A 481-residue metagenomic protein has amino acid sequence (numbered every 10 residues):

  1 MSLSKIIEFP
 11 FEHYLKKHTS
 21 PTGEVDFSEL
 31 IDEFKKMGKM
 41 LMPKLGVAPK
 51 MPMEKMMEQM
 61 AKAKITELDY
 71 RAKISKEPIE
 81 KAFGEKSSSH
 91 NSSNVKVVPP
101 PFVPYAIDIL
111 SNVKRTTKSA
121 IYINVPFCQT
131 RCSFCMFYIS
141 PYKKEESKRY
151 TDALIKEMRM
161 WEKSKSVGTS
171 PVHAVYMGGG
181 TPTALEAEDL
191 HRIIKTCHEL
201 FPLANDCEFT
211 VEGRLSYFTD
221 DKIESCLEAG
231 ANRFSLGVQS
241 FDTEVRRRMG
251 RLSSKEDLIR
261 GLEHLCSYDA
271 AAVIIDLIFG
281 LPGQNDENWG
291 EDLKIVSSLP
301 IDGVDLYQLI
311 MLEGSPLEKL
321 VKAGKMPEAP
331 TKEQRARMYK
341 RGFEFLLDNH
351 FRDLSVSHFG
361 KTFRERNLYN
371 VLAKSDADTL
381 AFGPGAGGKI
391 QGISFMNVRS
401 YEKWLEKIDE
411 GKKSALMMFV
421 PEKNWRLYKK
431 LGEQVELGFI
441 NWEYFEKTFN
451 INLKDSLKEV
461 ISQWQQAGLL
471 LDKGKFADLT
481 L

Functional and structural regions predicted by a protein language model:
M1-K36, M40-S119, G168: Flexible, acidic/Gly-rich N-terminal and inter-domain linker regions that tether and position cofactor-handling modules
S111, K118, S140-S164, S170-I451: C-terminal scaffold of the Radical SAM
I121-I123, L236, L479: Short beta-strand motif preference
N124-F137: Local cysteine-cluster metal-coordination motifs and their immediate loop/turn environment, predominantly Fe-S cluster
W442-Y444, D455-L457, D472: Extended hydrophobic-aromatic, low-complexity segments
I451-Q463: Short amphipathic alpha-helical interaction segments
Q465-K475: A short, conserved structural fragment
K475-L481: Accessory beta->alpha helical hairpin/"wing" motif in late/C-terminal subdomains of nucleic-acid enzymes
